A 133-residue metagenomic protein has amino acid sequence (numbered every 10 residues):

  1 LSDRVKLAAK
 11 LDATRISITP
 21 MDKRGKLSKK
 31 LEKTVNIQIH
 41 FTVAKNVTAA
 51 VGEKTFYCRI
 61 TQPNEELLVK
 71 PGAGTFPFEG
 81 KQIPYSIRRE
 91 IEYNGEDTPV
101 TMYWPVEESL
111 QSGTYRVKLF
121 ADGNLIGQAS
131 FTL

Functional and structural regions predicted by a protein language model:
L1-L133: Membrane-proximal structural modules of membrane-associated proteins and complexes
